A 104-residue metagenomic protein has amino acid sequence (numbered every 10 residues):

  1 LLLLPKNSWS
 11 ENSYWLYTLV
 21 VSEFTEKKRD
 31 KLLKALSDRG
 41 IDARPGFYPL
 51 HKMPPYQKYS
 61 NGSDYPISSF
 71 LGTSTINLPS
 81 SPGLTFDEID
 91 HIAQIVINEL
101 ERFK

Functional and structural regions predicted by a protein language model:
L1-K104: PLP-dependent aminotransferase class I/II
